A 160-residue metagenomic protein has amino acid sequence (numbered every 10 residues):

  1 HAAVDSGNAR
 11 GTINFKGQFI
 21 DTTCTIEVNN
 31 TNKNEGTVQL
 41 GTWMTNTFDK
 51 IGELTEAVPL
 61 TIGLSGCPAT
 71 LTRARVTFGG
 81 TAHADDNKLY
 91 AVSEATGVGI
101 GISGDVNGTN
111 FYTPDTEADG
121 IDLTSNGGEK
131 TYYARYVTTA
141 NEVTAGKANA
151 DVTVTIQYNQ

Functional and structural regions predicted by a protein language model:
H1-Q160: Mature extracellular/passenger domains of Gram-negative fimbrial/pilin and adhesin proteins
